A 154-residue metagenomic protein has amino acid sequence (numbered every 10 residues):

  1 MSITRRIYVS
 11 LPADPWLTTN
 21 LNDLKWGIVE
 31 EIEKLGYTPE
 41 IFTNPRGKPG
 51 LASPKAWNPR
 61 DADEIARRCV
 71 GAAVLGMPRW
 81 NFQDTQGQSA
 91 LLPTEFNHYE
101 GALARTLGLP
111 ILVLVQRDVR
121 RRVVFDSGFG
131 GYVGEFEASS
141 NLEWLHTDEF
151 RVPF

Functional and structural regions predicted by a protein language model:
M1-G71: Conserved N-terminal substructure of TIR/SEFIR domains
L11-D14, M77, Q116: Structural motif
L17, F82-Q83, R120-V124: Short catalytic/ligand-binding loop motif for oxyanion handling, primarily in non-cytosolic enzymes, centered on
V70-F82: Glycine-centered tight turns/hairpins at beta-strand boundaries that repeat across beta-rich repeat domains
A72-L75, P110-V115: Short hydrophobic alpha-helical runs that function as membrane-insertion/retention elements
R79-T106: Conserved TIR/SEFIR loop-to-helix hotspot centered on a Trp-containing motif with a nearby acidic residue
R121-F154: C-terminal interaction surface of TIR/SEFIR-family domains
